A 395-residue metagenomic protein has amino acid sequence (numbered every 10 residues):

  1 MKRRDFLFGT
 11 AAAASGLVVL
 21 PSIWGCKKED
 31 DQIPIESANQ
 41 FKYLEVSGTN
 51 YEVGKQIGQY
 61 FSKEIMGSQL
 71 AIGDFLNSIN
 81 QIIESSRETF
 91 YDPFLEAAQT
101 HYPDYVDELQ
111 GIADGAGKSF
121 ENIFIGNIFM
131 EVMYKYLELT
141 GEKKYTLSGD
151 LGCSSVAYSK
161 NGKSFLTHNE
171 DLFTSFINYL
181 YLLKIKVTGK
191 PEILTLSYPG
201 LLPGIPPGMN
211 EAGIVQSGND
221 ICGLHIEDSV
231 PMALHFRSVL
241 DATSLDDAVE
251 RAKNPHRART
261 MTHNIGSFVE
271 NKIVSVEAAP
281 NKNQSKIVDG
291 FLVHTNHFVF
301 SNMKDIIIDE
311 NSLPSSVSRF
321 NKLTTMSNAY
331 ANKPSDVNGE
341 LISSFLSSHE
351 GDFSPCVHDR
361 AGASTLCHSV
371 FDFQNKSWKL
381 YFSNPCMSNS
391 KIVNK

Functional and structural regions predicted by a protein language model:
K2, P21-E36: Bacterial Sec-dependent N-terminal signal peptides
R4-D5, F320: Hydrophobic alpha-helical segments, especially transmembrane helices and their immediate juxtamembrane helical caps
L7-G25: N-terminal export signals
T10-A11, S175, M326: Enrichment for repetitive, rod-forming helical segments
A13-A14, V19, A116, K160 (+3 more regions): Generic hydrophobic alpha-helical segments
D30-G152, V239-K395: C-terminus-biased signal that marks the final domain/tail of proteins
E131-L234, S369, W378: Internal mixed beta-strand/loop scaffold within catalytic domains of large alpha/beta enzymes
